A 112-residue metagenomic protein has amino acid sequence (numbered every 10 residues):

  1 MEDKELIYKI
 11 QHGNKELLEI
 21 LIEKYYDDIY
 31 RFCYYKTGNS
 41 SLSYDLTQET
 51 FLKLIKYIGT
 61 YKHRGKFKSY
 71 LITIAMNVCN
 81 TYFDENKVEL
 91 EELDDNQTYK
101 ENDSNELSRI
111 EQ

Functional and structural regions predicted by a protein language model:
M1-D27: N-terminal module of bacterial RNA polymerase sigma factors
Y8, H12-K15, T98-Q112: Amphipathic alpha-helical segment used for protein-protein interaction
Q11-E19, Y30-E49: Short, charged helix-capping/linker segments at alpha-helix termini
L18, I22-Y26, I72, S108-Q112: Amphipathic, non-transmembrane alpha-helical scaffold segments
R31, D45-L52, K56, G65-N77: Structural recognition of an alpha-helix C-terminal capping motif at a helix-to-coil junction
G59-K62, T73-E92: Arg/Lys-rich amphipathic alpha helix in sigma70-family domain 2
